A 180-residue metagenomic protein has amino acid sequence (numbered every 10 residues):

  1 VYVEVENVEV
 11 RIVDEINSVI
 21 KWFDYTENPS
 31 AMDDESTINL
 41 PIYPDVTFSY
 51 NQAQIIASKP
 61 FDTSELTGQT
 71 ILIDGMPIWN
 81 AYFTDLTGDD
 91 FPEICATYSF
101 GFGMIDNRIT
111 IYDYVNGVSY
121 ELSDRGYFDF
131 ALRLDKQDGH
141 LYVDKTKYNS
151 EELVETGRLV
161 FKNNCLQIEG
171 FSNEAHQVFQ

Functional and structural regions predicted by a protein language model:
V1-D45, Y50, S119-Q180: Acidic, small-residue rich beta-repeat scaffolds with periodic aromatic anchors
V8, S18, A53-I55, W79 (+1 more regions): Repetitive beta-architecture junctions, highlighting loop-to-beta-strand starts across blade-like repeats
P41, A81-D89: Acidic, divalent-cation-chelating loop motifs in proteins
D45-T47, T87-Y98, H140-Y142: Acidic/hydrophobic-patterned starts of short beta strands in beta-sheet-rich repeat architectures
F48, I71-L72, S99-G103, N149-S150: Short consensus segments that form the blades of beta-propeller domains, in both extracellular/periplasmic
I56-I71, I111-D124, L159-G170: Surface-exposed loop/turn elements that mediate protein-protein interactions on large endomembrane-trafficking
I78-T84, D129-L134: Conserved beta-propeller blade repeats
G103-T110, E152-G157: Structural motif
